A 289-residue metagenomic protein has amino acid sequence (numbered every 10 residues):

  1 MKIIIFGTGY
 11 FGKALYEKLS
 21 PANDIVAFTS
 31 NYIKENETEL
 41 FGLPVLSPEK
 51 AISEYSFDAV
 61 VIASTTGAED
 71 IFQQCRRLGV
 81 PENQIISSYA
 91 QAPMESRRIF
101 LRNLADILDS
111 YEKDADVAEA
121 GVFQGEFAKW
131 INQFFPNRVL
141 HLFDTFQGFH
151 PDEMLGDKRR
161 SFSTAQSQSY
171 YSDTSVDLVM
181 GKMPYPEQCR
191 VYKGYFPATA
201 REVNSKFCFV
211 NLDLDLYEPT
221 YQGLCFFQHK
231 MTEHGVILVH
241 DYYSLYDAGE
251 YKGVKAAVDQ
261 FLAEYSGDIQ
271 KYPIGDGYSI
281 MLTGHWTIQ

Functional and structural regions predicted by a protein language model:
M1-D114, F127-I131: Hydrophobic, well-ordered beta-alpha structural blocks that scaffold small-molecule cofactor pockets
S87-A92, R102-Q289: S-adenosylmethionine/decaboxylated-SAM
